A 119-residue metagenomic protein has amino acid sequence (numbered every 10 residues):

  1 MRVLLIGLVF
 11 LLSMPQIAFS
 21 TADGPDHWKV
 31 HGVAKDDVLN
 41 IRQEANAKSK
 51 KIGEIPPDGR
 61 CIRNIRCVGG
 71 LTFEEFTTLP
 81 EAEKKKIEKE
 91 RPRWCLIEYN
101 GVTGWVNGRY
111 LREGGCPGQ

Functional and structural regions predicted by a protein language model:
M1-L5: Positively charged n-region of N-terminal signal peptides that target proteins for export
I6-P15: Bacterial N-terminal signal peptides
T21-K29, N46, K50-E54, P80-Q119: Boundary regions of SH3-family modules and the immediately adjacent low-complexity/disordered segments in eukaryotic
K29-K35, R63-C67, I87: A structural signal for short, hydrophobic beta-strand segments that form beta-sheets in beta-rich/all-beta domains
D36-N46: Short, structured beta-strand/loop micro-motifs enriched in basic residues and often containing a Trp
E44-R66, L71-F73: SH3/SH3-like (including bacterial SH3b) beta-barrel domains that bind proline-rich motifs or cell-wall ligands
I65-K89: Mixed-charge, low-complexity intrinsically disordered segments
